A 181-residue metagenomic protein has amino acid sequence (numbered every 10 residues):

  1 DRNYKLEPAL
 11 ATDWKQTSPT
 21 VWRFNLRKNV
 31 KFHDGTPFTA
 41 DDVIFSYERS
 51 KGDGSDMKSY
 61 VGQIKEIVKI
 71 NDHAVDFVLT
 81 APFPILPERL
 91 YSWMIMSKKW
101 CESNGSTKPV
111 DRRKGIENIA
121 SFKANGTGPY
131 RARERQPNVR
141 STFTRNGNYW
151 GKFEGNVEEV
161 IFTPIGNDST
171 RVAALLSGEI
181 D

Functional and structural regions predicted by a protein language model:
D1-S18, W22, E48, N125-T127: N-terminal lobe/hinge region of extracytoplasmic solute-binding protein
R2, P19, K31, E48-S55 (+5 more regions): Sec-exported extracytoplasmic/periplasmic mature domains
R2-K5, W93-G155, E159, N167-S169: Gly/Pro-rich hinge or "lid" segments in bacterial periplasmic/extracellular proteins
K15, S59-P109: Surface-exposed binding/hinge segments that line and control ligand-binding clefts or catalytic entry sites
T20, V43, H73-V75, R171 (+1 more regions): Alpha-to-beta junction loops
W22, Q63, F77, K152-T163 (+1 more regions): A local structural motif
N25-K28, H73-F83, T142-R145: Short, hydrophobic/aromatic-enriched beta-strand segments in well-ordered soluble domains
